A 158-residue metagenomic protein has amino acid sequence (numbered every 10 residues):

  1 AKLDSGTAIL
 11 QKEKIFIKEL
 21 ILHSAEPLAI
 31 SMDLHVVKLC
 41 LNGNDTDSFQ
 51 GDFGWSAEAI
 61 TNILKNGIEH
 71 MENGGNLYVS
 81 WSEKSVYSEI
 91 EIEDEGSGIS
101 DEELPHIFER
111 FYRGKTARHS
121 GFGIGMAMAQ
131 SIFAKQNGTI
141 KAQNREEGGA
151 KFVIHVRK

Functional and structural regions predicted by a protein language model:
S5-L10, S48-G51: Conserved micro-motifs of the catalytic ATP-binding
Q11-E26, W81: A conserved beta-strand-to-alpha-helix junction within the catalytic ATP-binding
G67-I68: Short helix-loop "hinge" at the ATP-lid/N-box region of the Bergerat-fold HATPase_c
D94: Acidic ATP/Mg2+-coordinating residue in the GHKL
I99-Y112: Short conserved segment of the HATPase_c
G125, A129: Short alpha-helical Gxxx[C/S/T] motif in the catalytic ATP-binding
G138-T139: Conserved glycine-rich
